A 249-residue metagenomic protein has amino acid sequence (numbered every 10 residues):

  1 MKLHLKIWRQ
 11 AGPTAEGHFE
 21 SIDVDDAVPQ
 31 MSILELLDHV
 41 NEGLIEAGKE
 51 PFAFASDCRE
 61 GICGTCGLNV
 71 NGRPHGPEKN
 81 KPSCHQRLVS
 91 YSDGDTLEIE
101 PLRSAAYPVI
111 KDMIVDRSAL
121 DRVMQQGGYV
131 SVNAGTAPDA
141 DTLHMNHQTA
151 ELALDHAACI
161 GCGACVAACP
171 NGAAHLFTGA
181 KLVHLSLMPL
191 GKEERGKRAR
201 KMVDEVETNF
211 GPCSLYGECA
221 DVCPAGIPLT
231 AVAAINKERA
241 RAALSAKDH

Functional and structural regions predicted by a protein language model:
M1-L5: Short structural boundary motif marking the start of a folded domain
I7-P13: Short polar catalytic/cofactor-binding loops
W8, D25, V70-G72: Short strand-turn-strand beta-turns centered on an Asx-Gly dipeptide
F19-S32: Short, contiguous acidic and Ser/Thr-rich linear segments
M31-E50, E98-H249: Ferredoxin-type iron-sulfur electron-transfer modules in oxidoreductases and energy-metabolism complexes
A53-T65: Short, structured protein-protein interaction patches enriched in aromatics and acidic/basic residues, typified by
V70-G94, I99: Glycine-rich phosphate/adenylate-binding loop and adjacent beta-alpha elements of nucleotide- or dinucleotide-binding
